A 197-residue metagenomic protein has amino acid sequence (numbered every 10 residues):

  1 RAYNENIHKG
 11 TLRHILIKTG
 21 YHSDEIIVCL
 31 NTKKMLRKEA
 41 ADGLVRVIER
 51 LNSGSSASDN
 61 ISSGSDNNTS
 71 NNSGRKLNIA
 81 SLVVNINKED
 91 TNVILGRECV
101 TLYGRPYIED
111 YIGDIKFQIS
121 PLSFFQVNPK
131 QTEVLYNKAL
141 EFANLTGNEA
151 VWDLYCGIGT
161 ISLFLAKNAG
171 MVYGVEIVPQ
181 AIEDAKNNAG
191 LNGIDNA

Functional and structural regions predicted by a protein language model:
R1, L16, L140-N144: Generic structural signal for well-ordered alpha-helical scaffold segments
R1-G10, I17, Y21-H22: Extended interfacial segments that mediate partner engagement and assembly in macromolecular machines
G10, Y21-E25, I112, I194: Short gly/pro-enriched beta-turn/loop segments at secondary-structure junctions
L12, S23-E25, I79, N148: A general structural motif
I15-I17, D110: A structural signal for short hydrophobic beta-strand segments in well-ordered beta-sheet cores
I17, D24-K33, K116-S120: Short, aliphatic-rich beta-strand segments
T19-D24, S55, D59: Short, surface-exposed loop and linker segments with low hydrophobicity and enrichment for Pro/Ser/Thr
M35-D42, V47-S55, N60-S63, N67-A197: Rossmann-like S-adenosyl-L-methionine
